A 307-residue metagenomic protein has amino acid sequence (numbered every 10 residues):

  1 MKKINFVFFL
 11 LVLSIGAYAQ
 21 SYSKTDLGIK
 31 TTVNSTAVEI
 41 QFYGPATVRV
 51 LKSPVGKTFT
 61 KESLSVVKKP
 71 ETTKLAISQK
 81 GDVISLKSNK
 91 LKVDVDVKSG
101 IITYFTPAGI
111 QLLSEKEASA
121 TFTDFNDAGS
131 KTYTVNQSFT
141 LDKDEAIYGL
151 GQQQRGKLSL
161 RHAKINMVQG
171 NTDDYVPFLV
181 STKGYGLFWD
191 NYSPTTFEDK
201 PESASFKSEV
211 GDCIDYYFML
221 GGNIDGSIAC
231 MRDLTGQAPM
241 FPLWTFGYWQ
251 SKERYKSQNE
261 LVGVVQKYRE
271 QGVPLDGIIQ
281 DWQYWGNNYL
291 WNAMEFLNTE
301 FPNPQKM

Functional and structural regions predicted by a protein language model:
M1-V7: Bacterial N-terminal signal peptides that target proteins for export
N5, Y18-T245, S251-E253, S257-Q266 (+2 more regions): N-terminal accessory segment at the very beginning of proteins
L11-Y18: Hydrophobic h-region of N-terminal signal peptides that target proteins for export in Gram-negative bacteria
L243-W244, Q271-D276: Loop/turn elements at helix/coil->beta-strand transitions in domains of secreted/extracellular proteins
Q266, E270, Q305-K306: Surface-exposed alpha-helical segments enriched in charged/polar residues
Q280-M307: Acidic/aromatic-lined carbohydrate-recognition and catalytic surfaces of CAZymes acting on diverse glycans
